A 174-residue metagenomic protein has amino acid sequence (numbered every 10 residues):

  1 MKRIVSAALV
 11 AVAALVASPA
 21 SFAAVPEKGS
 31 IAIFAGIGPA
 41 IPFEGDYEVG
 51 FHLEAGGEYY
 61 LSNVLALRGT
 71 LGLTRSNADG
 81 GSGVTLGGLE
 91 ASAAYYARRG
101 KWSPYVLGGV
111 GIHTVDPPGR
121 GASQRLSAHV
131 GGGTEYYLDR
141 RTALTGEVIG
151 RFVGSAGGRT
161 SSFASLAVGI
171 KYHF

Functional and structural regions predicted by a protein language model:
M1-K28: Cleavable N-terminal export/targeting peptides
A24, I41-D46, A78-G83, P117-S123 (+1 more regions): Outer-membrane beta-barrel domain signature
A24-E27, G45-E48, G57-L61: Short secondary-structure boundary/capping segments within folded domains
V25-I41, P104-V106: Transmembrane beta-strand segments of Gram-negative outer membrane beta-barrel proteins
I37, L71, V148: A cross-domain feature marking catalytic cores of carbohydrate-active enzymes and several ubiquitous metabolic/repair
F51-G131, Y136-T145, L166-F174: Gram-negative (and chloroplast) outer-membrane scaffold detector with strong preference for beta-barrel transmembrane
I149, A156-F163: Individual transmembrane alpha-helices with interfacial aromatic-anchor signatures
